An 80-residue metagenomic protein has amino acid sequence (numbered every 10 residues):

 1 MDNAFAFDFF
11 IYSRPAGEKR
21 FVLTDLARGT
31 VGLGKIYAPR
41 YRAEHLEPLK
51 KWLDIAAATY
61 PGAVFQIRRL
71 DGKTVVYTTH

Functional and structural regions predicted by a protein language model:
M1-A27, Q66, V76-T79: Short N-terminal "domain-start" leader segments that mark the transition from disordered tails or signal peptides into
M1-N3, K35, A57-T59: A generic structural signal for short, solvent-exposed coil/turn residues that cap or connect secondary-structure
R14, R40, K50-H80: Short, mixed-charge low-complexity intrinsically disordered segments
T24-E47: A short, exposed loop/beta-hairpin motif centered on an aromatic-Gly-Thr core
